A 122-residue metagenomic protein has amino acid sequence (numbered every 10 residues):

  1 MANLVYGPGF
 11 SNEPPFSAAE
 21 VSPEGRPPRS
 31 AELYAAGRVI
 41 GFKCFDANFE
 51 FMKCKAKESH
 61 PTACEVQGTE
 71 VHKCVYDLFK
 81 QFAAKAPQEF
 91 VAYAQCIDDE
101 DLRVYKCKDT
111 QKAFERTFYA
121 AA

Functional and structural regions predicted by a protein language model:
M1-A122: Mitochondrial intermembrane space
